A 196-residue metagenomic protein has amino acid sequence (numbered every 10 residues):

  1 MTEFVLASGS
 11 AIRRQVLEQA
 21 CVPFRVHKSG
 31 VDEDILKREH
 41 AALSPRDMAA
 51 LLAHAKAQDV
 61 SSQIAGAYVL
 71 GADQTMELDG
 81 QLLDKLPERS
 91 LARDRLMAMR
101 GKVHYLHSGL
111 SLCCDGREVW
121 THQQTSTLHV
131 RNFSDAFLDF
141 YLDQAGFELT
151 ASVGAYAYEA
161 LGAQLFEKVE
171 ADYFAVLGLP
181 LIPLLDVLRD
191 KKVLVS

Functional and structural regions predicted by a protein language model:
T2-F4, A42-S196: Anionic-ligand binding patches
T2-V22: N-terminal beta1-alpha1 ligand-phosphate binding loop
G9, S29, D115: Cofactor-binding loop segments of dinucleotide-utilizing enzymes, especially the Rossmann-like FAD- and NAD(P)+-binding
Q19, R38-E39: Active-site-proximal loop->helix
V22-R25, P87-R89: Glycine-rich, phosphate-binding/catalytic loops in enzymes
R25-D34: A short beta-strand-loop structural module common to alpha/beta enzyme folds
E33-R38, L78-G80: A short acidic, helix-capping loop that chelates divalent metal ions and anchors anionic groups
